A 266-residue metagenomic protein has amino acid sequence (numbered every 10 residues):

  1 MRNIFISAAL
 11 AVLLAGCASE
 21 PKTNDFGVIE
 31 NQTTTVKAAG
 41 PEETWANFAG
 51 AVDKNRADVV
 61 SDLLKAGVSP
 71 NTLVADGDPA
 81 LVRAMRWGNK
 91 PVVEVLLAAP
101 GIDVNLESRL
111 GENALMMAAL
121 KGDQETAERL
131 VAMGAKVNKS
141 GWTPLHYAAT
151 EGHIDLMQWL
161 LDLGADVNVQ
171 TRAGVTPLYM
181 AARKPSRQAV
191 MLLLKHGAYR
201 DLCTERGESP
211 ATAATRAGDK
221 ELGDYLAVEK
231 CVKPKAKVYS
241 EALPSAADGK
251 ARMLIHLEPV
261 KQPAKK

Functional and structural regions predicted by a protein language model:
A15-G16: C-terminal motif of bacterial Sec signal peptides marking the signal peptidase cleavage site
G50-N55, R83-N89, M117-D123, Y147-H153 (+2 more regions): Ankyrin repeat A-helix N-terminal signature
R56-L64, N89-A98, D123-A132, H153-L161 (+2 more regions): Ankyrin repeat structural motif
V74, S108, N138-G141, T171 (+1 more regions): Ankyrin repeat boundary/linker residues
L120, S140-D162, R172: Alpha-helical adaptor scaffolds
T215-K266: Terminal, low-structured helical/coil segments at or just beyond the last alpha-helical repeat
